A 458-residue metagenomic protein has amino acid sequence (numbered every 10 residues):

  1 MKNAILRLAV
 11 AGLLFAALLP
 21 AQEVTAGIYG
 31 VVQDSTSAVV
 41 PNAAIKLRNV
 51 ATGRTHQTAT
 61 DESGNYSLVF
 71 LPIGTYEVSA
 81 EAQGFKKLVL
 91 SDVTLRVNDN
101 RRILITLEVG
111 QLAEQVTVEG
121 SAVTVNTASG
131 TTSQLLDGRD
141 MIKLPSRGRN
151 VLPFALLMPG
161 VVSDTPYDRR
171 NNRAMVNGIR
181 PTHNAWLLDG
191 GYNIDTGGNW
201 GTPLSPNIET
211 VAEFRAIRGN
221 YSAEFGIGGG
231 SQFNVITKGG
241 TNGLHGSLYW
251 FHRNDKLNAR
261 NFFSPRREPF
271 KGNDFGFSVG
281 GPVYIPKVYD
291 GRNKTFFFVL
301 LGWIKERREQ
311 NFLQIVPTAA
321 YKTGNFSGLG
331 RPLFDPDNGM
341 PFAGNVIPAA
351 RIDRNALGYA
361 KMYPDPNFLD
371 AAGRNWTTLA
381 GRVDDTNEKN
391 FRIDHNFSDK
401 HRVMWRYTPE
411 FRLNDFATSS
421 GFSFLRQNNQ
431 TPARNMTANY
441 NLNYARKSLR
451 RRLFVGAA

Functional and structural regions predicted by a protein language model:
A4-V10, L14-D137, N207-E209: Periplasm-facing N-terminal accessory domains of Gram-negative outer-membrane beta-barrel systems
V39, E77, Q115-T117, A185 (+5 more regions): Membrane-spanning beta-strand positions in outer-membrane beta-barrel proteins
Y66, A174, S231, F277 (+2 more regions): Membrane-embedded beta-strands of outer-membrane beta-barrel proteins, especially the hydrophobic/small aromatic
F85-G239, H245, H252-S264, N273-Y284 (+2 more regions): Periplasmic N-terminal accessory/gating domains of Gram-negative outer-membrane beta-barrel systems
G120, L248-N254, V299-W303, W405-P409 (+1 more regions): Transmembrane beta-barrel strands of outer-membrane/channel proteins
P181, V211, K238-G240, G272 (+4 more regions): Outer-membrane beta-barrel channels and translocator barrels
W303-M362, G456-A458: A surface-exposed, glycine/aromatic-enriched loop/edge motif typical of exported proteins
N325, R331-P332, N338, R351 (+3 more regions): Replace "related TpsB outer-membrane translocases also match" with "some related outer-membrane beta-barrels such as
